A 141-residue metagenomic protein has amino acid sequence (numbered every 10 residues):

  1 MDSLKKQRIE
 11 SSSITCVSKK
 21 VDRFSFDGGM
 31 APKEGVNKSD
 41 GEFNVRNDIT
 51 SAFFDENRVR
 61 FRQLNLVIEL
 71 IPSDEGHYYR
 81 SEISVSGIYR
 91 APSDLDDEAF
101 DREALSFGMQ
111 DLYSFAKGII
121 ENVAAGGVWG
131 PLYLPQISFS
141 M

Functional and structural regions predicted by a protein language model:
M1-D111, G118-M141: N-terminal intrinsically disordered, cationic/polar leader segments that include organellar targeting peptides
